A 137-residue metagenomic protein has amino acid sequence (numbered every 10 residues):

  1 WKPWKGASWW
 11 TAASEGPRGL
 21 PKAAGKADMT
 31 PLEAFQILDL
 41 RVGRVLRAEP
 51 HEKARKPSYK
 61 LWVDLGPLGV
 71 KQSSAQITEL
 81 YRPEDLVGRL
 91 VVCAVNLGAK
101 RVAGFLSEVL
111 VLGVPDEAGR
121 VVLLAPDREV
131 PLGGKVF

Functional and structural regions predicted by a protein language model:
P3-F137: Phosphate-backbone binding interfaces of nucleic-acid-interacting proteins
